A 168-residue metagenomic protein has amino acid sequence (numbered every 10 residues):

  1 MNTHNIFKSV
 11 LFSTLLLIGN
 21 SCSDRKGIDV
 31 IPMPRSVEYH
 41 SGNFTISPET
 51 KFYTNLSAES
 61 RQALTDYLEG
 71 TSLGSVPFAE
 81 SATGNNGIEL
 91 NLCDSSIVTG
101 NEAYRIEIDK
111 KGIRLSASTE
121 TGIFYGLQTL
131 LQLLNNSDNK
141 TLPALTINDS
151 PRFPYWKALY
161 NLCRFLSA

Functional and structural regions predicted by a protein language model:
M1-D29: Bacterial Sec-dependent N-terminal signal peptides
S23-W156: Contiguous, structured surface segment used for ligand recognition
A117, W156-A168: The substrate-binding groove and active-site-proximal loops of carbohydrate-active enzymes, especially glycoside
